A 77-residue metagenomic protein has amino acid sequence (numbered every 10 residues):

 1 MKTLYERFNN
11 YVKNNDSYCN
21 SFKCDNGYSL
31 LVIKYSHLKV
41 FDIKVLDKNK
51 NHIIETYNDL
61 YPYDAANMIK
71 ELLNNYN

Functional and structural regions predicted by a protein language model:
M1-K2, L73-N77: Short intrinsically disordered terminal tails
M1-L31, H37-V40, K48-Y63: Negatively charged, low-complexity tracts enriched in Asp/Glu with abundant Ser/Thr
I43: Conserved small-residue motifs centered on glycine
Y61-L73: A short, charged, amphipathic alpha-helix used as a generic interaction element across diverse proteins
